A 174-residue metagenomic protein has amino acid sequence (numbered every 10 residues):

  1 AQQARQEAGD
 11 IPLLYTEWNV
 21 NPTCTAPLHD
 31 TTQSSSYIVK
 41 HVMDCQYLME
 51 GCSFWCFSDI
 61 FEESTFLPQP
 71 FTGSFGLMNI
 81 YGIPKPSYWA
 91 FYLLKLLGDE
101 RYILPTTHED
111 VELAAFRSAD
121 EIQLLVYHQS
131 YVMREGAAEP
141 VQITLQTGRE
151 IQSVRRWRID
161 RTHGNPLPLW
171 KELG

Functional and structural regions predicted by a protein language model:
A1-F66, P70-G73, L77-E100, E139-V141 (+1 more regions): Catalytic-core region of carbohydrate-active enzymes that cleave or remodel glycosidic bonds
L104-H108: Short coil/turn segments at secondary-structure boundaries
E109-N165: Carbohydrate-binding surface patches
G164-G174: Solvent-exposed beta-strand/loop surfaces of large extracellular or lumenal domains
